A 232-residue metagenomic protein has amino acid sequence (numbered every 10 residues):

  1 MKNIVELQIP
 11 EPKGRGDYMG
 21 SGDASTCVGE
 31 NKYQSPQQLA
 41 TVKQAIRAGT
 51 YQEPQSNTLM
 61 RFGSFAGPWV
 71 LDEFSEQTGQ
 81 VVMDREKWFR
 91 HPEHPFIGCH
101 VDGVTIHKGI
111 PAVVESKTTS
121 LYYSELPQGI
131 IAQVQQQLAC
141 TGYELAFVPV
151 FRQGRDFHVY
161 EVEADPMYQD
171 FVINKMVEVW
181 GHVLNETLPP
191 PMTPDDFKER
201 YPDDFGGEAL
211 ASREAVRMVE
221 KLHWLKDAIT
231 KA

Functional and structural regions predicted by a protein language model:
M1-W69: Charged, glycine-rich intrinsically disordered N-terminal tails and low-complexity linkers that flank
C27, L39-K43, Q77, K175 (+2 more regions): Residues that form generic nucleotide/phosphate-binding pockets
L59-R61, F65, E76-V183: Nucleic-acid nuclease catalytic cores
E178-P189, D227-T230: Short helix-capping and hinge/turn segments at secondary-structure transitions, especially at repeat and domain
T187-A215: Long, amphipathic alpha-helical segments that form or neighbor coiled-coils/leucine zippers used for dimerization
G207-A232: Contiguous, amphipathic alpha-helical segments that mediate oligomerization or scaffolding in large protein assemblies
